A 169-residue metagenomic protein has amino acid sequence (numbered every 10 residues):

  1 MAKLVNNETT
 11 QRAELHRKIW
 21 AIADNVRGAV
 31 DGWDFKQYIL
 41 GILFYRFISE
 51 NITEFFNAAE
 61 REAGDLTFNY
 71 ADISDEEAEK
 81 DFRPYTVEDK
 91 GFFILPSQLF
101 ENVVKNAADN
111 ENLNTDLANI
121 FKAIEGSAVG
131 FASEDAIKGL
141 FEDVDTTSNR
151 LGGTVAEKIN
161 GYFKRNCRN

Functional and structural regions predicted by a protein language model:
M1-N169: Non-catalytic, mostly N-terminal accessory regions of nucleic-acid modification and defense proteins
